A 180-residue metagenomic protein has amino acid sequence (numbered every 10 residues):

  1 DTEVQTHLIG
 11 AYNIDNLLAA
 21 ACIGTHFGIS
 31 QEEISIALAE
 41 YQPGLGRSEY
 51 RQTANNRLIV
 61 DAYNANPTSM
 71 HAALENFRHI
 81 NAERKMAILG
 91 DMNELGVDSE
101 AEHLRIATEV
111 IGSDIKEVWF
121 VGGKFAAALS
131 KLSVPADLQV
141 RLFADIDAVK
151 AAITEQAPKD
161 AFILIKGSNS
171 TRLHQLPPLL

Functional and structural regions predicted by a protein language model:
D1-Q5: Structural motif
I9-Y12, L18-L180: ATP-dependent carboxylate-amine ligase
